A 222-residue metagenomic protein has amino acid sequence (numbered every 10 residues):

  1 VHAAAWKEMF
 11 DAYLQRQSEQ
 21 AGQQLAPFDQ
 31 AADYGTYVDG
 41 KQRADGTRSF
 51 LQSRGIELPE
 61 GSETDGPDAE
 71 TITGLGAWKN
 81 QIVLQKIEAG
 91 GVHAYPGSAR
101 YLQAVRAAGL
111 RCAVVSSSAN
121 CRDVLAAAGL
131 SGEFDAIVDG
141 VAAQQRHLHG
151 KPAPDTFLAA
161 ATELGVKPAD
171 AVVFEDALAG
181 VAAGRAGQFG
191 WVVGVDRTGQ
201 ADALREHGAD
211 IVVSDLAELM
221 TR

Functional and structural regions predicted by a protein language model:
V1-A31: Active-site neighborhood of HAD-like aspartate-dependent phosphohydrolases
M9-Y13, R100-L110: A short, Lys/Arg-enriched amphipathic alpha-helix followed by its capping loop at the start of a domain
Q15-P27, I56-D68, Q144-L148: Short helix-coil transition/hinge motifs at the ends and kinks of transmembrane helices, capturing the brief
A32-I87, P96, A104: A metal-dependent, Asp-based hydrolase signature
V92-H93, L110-R111, A119-V172, L178-A182 (+3 more regions): Substrate-recognition "cap/lid" segment bordering the active-site pocket of phosphatases
S116: Conserved phosphate-coupling serine/threonine residues in phosphotransfer and NTP-handling enzymes
D196-G199, L216: Short glycine-rich donor-binding/catalytic loop of glycosyltransferases that coordinates the nucleotide-sugar
I211-E218: Short acidic-hydrophobic, aromatic-tinged amphipathic segments that line or gate anion-handling sites
